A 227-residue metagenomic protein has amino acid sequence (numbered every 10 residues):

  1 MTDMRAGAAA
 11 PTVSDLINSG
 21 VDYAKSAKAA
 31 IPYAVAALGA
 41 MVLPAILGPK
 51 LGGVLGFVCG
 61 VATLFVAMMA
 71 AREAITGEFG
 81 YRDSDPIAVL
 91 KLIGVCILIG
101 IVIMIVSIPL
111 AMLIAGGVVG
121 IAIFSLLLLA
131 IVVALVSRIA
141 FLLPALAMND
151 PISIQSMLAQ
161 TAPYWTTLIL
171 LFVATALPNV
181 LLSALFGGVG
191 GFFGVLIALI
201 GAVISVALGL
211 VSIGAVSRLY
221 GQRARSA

Functional and structural regions predicted by a protein language model:
M1-A45, P49, L129-G194: Nonpolar helix-loop interface/hinge motif
T2-D3, S26-F79, V95-S107, A176-N179: Short, small/hydrophobic-residue-rich motifs at membrane-helix boundaries and re-entrant hairpins of integral membrane
T2-M4, V58-G80, R138-N149, T167-A227: Juxtamembrane transition segments at transmembrane-helix termini in multipass membrane proteins
L16-A27, G77-I101, Q155-A159: Interfacial transmembrane-helix boundary/kink motif in multi-pass membrane proteins
A30-A34, F57, I93-G94, A122-I123 (+3 more regions): Hydrophobic alpha-helical transmembrane segments
I46-F57, M112-G120, V189-V195: Membrane-helix interface and helix-disruption motif detector
G48-T63, G120-V133, G201, S205: Alpha-helical transmembrane segments
D83-L127: Hydrophobic, well-structured mid-protein blocks that either form specific transmembrane helices
